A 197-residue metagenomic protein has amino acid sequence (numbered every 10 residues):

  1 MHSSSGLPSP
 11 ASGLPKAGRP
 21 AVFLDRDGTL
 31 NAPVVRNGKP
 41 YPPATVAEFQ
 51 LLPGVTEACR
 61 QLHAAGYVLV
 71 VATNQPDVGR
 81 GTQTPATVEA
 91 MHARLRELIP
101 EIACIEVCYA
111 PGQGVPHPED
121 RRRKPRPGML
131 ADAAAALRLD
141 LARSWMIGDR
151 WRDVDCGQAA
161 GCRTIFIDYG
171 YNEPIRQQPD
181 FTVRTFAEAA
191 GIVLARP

Functional and structural regions predicted by a protein language model:
H2-P20, P85-C104, Q113-M146, R150-P197: Asp-based, Mg2+/Mn2+-dependent phosphohydrolase catalytic module
H2-V68: Active-site neighborhood of HAD-like aspartate-dependent phosphohydrolases
F23-D25, A72, I147: Generic enzyme active-site microenvironment
L30-P53, N74, V78-T87, E97 (+1 more regions): Metal-dependent phosphoesterase signature
A32-V34, Y109, D168: Residue-level signal for short segments within beta-strands and strand-turn junctions of well-structured beta-sheet
V55-H92, E101-P111, G157: Substrate-recognition element of Asp-dependent hydrolases with the DxDx(T/V) motif
